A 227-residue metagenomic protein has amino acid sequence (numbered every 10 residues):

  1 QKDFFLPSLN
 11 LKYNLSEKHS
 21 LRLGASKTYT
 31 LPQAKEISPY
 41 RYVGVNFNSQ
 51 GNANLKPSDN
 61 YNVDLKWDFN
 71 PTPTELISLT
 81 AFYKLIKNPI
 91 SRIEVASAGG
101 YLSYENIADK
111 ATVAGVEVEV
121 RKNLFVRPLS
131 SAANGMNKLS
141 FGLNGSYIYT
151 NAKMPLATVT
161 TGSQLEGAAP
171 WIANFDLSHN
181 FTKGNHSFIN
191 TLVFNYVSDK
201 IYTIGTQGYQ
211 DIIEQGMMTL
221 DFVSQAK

Functional and structural regions predicted by a protein language model:
Q1, A34-Y40, F47-N48, P89-S97 (+4 more regions): Outer-membrane beta-barrel translocator domains and adjoining extracellular loop/strand segments of Gram-negative
K2-F5, Y13, P57, K110 (+1 more regions): Conserved structured core elements
F4, N62, F125-S130, K183 (+1 more regions): Subset of outer-membrane beta-barrel
P7-L15, H19-K27, V63-P71, E75-Y83 (+5 more regions): Membrane-embedded beta-strands that build the outer-membrane beta-barrel scaffold
G24, A34-E36, G184-H186: Surface-exposed loop/interface segments of Gram-negative outer-membrane beta-barrel transport/assembly proteins
Y29-I86, A96-R127, A168-W171, I213-G216: Outer-membrane beta-barrel signature, preferentially recognizing the C-terminal barrel domain of Gram-negative
A81-L85, L102-K200: Gram-negative outer-membrane beta-barrel transporters
Q207-E214, D221-Q225: Short, glycine/charged-rich beta-strand-loop motifs at protein surfaces that mediate ligand recognition and catalysis
